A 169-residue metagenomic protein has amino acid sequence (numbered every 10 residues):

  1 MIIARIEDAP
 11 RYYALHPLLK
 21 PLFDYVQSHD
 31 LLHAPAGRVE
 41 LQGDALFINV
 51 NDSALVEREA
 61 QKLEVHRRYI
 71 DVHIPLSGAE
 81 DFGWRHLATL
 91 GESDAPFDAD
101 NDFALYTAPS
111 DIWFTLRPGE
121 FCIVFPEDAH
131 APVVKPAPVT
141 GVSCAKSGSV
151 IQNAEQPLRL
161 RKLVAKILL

Functional and structural regions predicted by a protein language model:
M1-V50, E57, K62-V65: A short, N-terminal "cap"/entry segment at the start of jelly-roll beta-barrel domains of the cupin/DSBH fold
Y12, L18-S28, E92, P96 (+3 more regions): Compositionally biased, non-globular sequence tracts
I48-H66, L76-G91: Conserved short histidine dyad/triad with adjacent acidic residue
D52, P126-D128, V134, A165-L169: Short, structured patches in soluble enzyme cores that scaffold and shape functional sites
R68-E80, H86-A88, P96-T107, K166: Short, conserved beta-strand element in jelly-roll/cupin
V72, F121-I123, T140-S147, N153-L169: A short hydrophobic beta-strand segment most commonly corresponding to one strand of the jelly-roll/cupin
F114-P136: Conserved metal-binding segment of the jelly-roll/cupin
